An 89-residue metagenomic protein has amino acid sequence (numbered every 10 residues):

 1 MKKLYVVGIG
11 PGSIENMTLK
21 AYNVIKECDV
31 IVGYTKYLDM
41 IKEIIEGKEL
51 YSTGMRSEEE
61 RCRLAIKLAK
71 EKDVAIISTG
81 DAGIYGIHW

Functional and structural regions predicted by a protein language model:
M1-W89: Class I S-adenosyl-L-methionine
